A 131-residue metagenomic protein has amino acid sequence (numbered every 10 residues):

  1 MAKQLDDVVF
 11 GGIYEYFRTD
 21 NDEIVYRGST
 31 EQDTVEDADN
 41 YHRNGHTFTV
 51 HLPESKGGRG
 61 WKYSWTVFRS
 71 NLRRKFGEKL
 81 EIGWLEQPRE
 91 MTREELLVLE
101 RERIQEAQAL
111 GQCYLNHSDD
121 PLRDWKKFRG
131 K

Functional and structural regions predicted by a protein language model:
M1-N44, E94, V98, D120-K131: GIY-YIG nuclease catalytic motif and its immediate N-terminal context
E31-R93: Conserved short loop/helix modules at catalytic or binding sites in compact beta-alpha or helix-hairpin-helix contexts
F76-G77, E81, G111, R129-G130: Short, flexible coil/linker elements and helix-boundary hinge sites characteristic of intrinsically disordered
L97-A107: Short amphipathic C-terminal alpha-helix that caps PH/PH-like domains
Q108-L122: Coupling/hinge elements of helicase-like and P-loop NTPase modules
